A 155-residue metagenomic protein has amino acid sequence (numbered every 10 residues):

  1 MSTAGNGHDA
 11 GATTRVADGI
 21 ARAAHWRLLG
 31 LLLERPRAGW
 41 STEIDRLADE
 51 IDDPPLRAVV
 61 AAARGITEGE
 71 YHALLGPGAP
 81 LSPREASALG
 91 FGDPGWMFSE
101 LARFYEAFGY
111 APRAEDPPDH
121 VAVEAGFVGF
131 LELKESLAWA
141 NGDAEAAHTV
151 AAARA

Functional and structural regions predicted by a protein language model:
M1-A155: Surface/interface-facing alpha-helical segments and adjacent flexible terminal/loop regions used for partner/assembly
